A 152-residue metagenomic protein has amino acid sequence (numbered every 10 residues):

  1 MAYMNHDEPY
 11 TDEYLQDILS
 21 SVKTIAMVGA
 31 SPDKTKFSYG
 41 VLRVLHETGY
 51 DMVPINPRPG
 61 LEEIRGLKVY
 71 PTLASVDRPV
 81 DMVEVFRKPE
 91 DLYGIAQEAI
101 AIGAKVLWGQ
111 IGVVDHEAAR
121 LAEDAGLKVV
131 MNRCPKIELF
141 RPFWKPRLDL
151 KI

Functional and structural regions predicted by a protein language model:
M1-S21: Short N-terminal or domain-adjacent regulatory/targeting segments
N5-T11, E62-R78, E84-Y93: Glycine-rich, highly charged phosphate/nucleotide-binding loops
D33-K36, L42-I64: NAD(P)-binding Rossmann-fold cofactor-contacting core
T48-D51, I102-K105, A125-L127: A short helix->loop->beta-strand "cap" motif at the edges of active sites that frequently abuts
R78, H116-L139: Short acidic, glycine/proline-enriched helix-loop-strand junctions
A99-A122: ADP-ribose/adenylate-binding Rossmann-like module
E138-I152: A charged, well-structured terminal subsegment
